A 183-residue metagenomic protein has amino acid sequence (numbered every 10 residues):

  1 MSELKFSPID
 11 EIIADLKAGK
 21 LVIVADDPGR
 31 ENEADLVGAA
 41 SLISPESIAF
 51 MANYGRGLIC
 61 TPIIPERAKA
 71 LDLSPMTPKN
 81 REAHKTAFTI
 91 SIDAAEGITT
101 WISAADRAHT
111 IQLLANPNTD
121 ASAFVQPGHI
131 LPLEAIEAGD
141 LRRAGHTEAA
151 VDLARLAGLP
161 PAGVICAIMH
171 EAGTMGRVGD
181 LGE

Functional and structural regions predicted by a protein language model:
M1-E183: Catalytic domains of riboflavin
